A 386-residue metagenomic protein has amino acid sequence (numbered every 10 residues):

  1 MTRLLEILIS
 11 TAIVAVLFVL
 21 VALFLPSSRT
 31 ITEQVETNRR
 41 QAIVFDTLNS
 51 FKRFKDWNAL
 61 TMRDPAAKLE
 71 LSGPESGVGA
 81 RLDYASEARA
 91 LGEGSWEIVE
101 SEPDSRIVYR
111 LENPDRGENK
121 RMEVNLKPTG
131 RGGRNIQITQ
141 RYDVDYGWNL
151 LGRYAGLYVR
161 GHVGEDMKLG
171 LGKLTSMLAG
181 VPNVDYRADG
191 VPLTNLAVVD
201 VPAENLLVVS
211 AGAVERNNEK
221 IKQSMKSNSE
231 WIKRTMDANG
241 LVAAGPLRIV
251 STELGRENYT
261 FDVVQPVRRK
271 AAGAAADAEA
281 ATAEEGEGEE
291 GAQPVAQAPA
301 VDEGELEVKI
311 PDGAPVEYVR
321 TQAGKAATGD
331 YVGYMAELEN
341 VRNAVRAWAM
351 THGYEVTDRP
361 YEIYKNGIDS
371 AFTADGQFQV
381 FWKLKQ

Functional and structural regions predicted by a protein language model:
T2-K68, D200, W231, W348: Hydrophobic ligand-binding cavity/cleft-lining segments
T30-T32, L91-S95, G117-E123, D375: Short, surface-exposed coil-to-beta transition loops
I43-F54, L82, I98, Y109 (+6 more regions): Hydrophobic pocket/interface hotspot
K52-S95, P246-L247, N366: Short beta-edge strand/loop motif at the mouth of beta-sheet-based domains
G79-E87, V108-P114, V250-T252, Y331: Short beta-strand segments that buttress and anchor functional surface loops
G94-E100, L111-N113, K120-P128, Q140-Y142: Hydrophobic/aromatic beta-strand elements that line small-molecule binding cavities or substrate pockets in beta-rich
E102-R106, R131: Short, conserved beta-turn/loop elements at beta-strand boundaries and strand-helix junctions
K120-N125, G132-Q386: A solvent-exposed interaction/effector surface
